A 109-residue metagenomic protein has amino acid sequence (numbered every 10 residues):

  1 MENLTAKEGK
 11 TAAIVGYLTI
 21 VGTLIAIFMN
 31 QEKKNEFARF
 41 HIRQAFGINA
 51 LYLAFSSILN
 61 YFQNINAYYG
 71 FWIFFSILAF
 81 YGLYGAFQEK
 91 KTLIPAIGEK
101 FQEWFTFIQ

Functional and structural regions predicted by a protein language model:
M1-E8, K100-Q109: Low-complexity, intrinsically disordered extramembrane tails and loops of integral membrane proteins
E2-G9, I25-R43: Membrane interfacial helix-start motif at the N-side
A12-M29, Q44-L83: Hydrophobic alpha-helical transmembrane segments in multi-pass membrane proteins
L18, H41, E89: Residue-level signature of catalytic and energy-coupling elements of molecular machines, predominantly ATP/GTP-dependent
I65-G70, A96-F107: Juxtamembrane/interfacial segments around transmembrane helices
F80-E103: C-terminal structural segments of small proteins and small subunits
